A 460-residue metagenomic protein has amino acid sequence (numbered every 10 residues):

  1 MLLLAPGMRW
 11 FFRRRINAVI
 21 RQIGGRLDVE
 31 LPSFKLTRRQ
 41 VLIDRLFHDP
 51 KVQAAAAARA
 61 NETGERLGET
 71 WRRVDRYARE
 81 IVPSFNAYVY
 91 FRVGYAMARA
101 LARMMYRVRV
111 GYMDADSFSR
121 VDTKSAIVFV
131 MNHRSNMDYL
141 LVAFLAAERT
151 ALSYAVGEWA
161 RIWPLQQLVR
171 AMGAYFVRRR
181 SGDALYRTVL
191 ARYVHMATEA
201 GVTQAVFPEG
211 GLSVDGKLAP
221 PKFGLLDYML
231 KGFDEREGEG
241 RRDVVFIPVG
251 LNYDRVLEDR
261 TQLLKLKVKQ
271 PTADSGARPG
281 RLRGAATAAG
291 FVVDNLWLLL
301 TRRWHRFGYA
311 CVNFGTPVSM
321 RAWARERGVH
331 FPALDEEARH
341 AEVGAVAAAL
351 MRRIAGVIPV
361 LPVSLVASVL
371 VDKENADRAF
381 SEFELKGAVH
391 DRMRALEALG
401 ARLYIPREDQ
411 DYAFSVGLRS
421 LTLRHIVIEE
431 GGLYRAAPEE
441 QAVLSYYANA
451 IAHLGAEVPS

Functional and structural regions predicted by a protein language model:
M1-A205, G210-S460: Membrane-interfacial terminal anchoring regions of lipid-handling membrane enzymes
